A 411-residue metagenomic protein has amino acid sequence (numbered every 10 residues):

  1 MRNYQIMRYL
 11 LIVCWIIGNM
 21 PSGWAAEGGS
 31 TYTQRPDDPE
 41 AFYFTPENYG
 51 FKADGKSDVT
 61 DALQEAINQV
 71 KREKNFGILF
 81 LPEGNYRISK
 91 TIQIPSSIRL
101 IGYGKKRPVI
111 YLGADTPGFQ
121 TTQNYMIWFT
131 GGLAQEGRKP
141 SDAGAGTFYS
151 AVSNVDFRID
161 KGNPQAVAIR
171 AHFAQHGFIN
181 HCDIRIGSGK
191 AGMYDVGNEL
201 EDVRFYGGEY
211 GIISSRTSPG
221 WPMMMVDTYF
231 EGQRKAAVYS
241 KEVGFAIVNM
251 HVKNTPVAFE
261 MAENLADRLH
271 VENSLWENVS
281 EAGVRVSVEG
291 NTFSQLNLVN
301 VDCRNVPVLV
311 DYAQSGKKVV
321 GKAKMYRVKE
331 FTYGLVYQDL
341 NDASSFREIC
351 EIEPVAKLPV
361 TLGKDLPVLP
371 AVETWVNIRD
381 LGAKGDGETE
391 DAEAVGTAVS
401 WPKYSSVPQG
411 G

Functional and structural regions predicted by a protein language model:
M1-M7: N-terminal secretory signal peptides that target proteins for export/translocation
Q5, V13-C14, G118: Alpha-helical interaction segments
Y9-N19: Bacterial N-terminal signal peptides
W24-G411: Extracellular/periplasmic carbohydrate-active domains that bind, remodel, or depolymerize complex polysaccharides
